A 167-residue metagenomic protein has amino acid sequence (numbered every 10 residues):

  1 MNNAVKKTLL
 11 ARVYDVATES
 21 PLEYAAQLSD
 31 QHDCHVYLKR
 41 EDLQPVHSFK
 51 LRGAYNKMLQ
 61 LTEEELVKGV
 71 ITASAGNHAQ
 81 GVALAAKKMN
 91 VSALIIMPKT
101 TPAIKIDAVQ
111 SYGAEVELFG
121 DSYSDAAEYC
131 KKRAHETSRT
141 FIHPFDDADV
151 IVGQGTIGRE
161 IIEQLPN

Functional and structural regions predicted by a protein language model:
M1-N167: PLP-dependent amino-acid enzyme catalytic core
